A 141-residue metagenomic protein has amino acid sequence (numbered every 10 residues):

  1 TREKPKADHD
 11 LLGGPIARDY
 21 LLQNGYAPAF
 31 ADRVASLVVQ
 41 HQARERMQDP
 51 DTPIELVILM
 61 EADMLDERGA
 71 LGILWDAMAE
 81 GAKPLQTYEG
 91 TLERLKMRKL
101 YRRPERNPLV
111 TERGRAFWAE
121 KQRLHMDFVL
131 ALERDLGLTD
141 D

Functional and structural regions predicted by a protein language model:
T1-P5, H9, G13, V34-R44: His-Asp-centered metal-binding catalytic motifs of divalent-metal-dependent phosphohydrolases/nucleases
P5, H9, Y26-F30, P50: Short, surface-exposed helix-loop/turn micro-motifs enriched in polar/charged residues
L11, D32, P53-L56: An alpha-helix initiation/capping motif
L12-N24: Alpha-helical phosphate/pyrophosphate-handling elements in metalloenzyme active cores
A17, Q42, D51: Short acidic (Asp/Glu) patches
N24-V38: Acidic/histidine metal-binding catalytic segments
Y26, E45-D141: Divalent metal-dependent phosphate-bond-processing catalytic cores, especially two-metal-ion Mg2+/Mn2+ enzymes that act
